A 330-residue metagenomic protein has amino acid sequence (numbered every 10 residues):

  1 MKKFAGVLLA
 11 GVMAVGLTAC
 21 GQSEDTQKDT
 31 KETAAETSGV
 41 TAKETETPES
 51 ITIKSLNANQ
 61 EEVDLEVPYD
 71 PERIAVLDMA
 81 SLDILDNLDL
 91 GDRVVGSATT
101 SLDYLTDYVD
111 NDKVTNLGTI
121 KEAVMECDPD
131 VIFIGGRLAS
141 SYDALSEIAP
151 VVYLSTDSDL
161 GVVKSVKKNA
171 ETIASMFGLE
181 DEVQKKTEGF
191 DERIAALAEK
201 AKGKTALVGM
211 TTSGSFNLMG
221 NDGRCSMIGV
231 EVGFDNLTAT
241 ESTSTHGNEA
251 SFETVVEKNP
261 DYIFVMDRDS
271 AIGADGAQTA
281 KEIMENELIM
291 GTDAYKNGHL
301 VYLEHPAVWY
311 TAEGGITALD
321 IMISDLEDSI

Functional and structural regions predicted by a protein language model:
M1-G11: Positively charged n-region of N-terminal signal peptides that target proteins for export
F4, C20-M79, D181-V208, G273-D275 (+1 more regions): Bacterial Sec-exported substrate-binding components of ABC uptake systems
V15-A19: C-terminal motif of bacterial Sec signal peptides marking the signal peptidase cleavage site
I53, R73, K164, S175 (+1 more regions): Structured C-terminal subdomain patch of bacterial secreted/periplasmic proteins
R73-M125: A short, structured surface patch at a secondary-structure boundary
T100-D103, G220-N248: Alpha-helical, coiled-coil/dimerization segments enriched in small aliphatic residues
V124, D128-I134, P150, V255 (+1 more regions): Proline-aspartate-enriched helix->loop->beta-strand connector
E147-S213, H299, V308-I330: Extracytoplasmic substrate-binding proteins
